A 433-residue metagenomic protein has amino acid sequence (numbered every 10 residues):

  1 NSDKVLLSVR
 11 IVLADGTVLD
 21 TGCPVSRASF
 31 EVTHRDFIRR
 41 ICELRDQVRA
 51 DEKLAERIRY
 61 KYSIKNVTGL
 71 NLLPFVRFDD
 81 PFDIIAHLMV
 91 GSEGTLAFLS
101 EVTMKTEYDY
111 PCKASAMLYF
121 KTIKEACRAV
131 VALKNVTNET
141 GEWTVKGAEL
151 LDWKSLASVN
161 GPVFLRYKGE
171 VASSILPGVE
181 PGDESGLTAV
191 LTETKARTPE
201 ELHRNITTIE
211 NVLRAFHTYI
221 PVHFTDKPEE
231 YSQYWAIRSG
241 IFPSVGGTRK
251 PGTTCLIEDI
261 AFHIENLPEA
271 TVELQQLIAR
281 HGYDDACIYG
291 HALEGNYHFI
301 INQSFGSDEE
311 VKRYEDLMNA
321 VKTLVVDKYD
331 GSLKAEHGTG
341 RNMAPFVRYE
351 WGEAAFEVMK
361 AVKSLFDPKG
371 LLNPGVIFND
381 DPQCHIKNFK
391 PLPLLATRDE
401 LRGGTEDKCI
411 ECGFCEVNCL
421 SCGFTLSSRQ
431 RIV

Functional and structural regions predicted by a protein language model:
N1-E125, N135, W351, K369-N379 (+2 more regions): FAD-binding subdomain of flavoenzyme oxidoreductases
S26-L70, K168-G178, T188-L191, T198-I206 (+7 more regions): Intein/HINT protein-splicing elements and their conserved insertion hotspots or analogous self-processing inserts
L72, P251-D285, E309-V321, E353-R402: Soluble FAD-dependent oxygen oxidases
P74-F82, A86-D316, L324-S332, G340-N342 (+1 more regions): C-terminal substrate-recognition/cap domain of FAD-linked oxidoreductases
Y329-A335, P368-L371: Alpha-helix capping/hinge segments and adjacent helical runs
F346-A354: C-terminal, helix-dominated tail/subdomain
R402-G423: Cysteine-centered iron-sulfur cluster-binding motifs in ferredoxin-type domains/subunits of redox enzymes
C422-V433: Non-heme iron-sulfur electron-transfer modules
